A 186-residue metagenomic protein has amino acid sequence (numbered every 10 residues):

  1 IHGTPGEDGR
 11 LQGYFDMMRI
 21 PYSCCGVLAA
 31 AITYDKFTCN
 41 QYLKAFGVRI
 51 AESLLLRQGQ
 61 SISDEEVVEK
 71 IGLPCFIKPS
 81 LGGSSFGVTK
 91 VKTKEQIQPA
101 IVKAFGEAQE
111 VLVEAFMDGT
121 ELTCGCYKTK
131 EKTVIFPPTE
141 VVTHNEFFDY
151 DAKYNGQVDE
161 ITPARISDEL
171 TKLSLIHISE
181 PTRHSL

Functional and structural regions predicted by a protein language model:
I1-E52, R57: Conserved N-proximal alpha/beta basic substrate-recognition cap immediately N-terminal to, or forming the N-lobe
E7-L11, F86-G87, T123: Short glycine-/acidic-enriched loop or helix-start segments at secondary-structure transitions that form or flank
I20, L73, K78, F136-P137: Hydrophobic alpha-helix-in-membranes signature
C25-V27, G87, D168-E169: Short, contiguous strand/loop micro-motifs
I32-T120: Active-site nucleotide/adenylate-binding loops and adjacent lid/helix of ATP-dependent enzymes
K92-L170: Phosphate-binding site of ATP-dependent enzymes
S174-L186: Residue-level detector of conserved catalytic or cofactor/ligand-binding positions in enzyme active sites
